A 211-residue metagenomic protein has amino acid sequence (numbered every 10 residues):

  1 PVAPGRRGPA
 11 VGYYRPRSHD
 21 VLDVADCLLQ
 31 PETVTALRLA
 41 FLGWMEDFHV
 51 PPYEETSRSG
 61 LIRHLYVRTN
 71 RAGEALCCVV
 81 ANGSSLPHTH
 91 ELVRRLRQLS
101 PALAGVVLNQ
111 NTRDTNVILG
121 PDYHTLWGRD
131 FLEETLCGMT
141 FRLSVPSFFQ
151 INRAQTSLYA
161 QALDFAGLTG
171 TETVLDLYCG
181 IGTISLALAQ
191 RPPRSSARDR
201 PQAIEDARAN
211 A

Functional and structural regions predicted by a protein language model:
P1-H124, L136, S157-A160, G167-T171: SAM-dependent transferase fold signal centered on methyltransferase-like domains, encompassing both Class I
H88-A211: Rossmann-like S-adenosyl-L-methionine
